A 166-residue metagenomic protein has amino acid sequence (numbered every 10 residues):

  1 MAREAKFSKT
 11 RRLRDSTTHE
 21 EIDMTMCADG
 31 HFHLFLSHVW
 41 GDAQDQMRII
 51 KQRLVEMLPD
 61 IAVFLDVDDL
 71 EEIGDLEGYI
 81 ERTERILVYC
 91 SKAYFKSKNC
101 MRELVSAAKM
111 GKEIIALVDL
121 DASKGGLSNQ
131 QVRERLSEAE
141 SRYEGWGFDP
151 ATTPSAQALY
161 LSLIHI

Functional and structural regions predicted by a protein language model:
M1-Y94, K98-L127, R142-P154: Conserved N-terminal substructure of TIR/SEFIR domains
R82, V132-L136: Short, hinge-like loop/turn segments at secondary-structure boundaries
I164-I166: Conserved small/polar residues in nucleotide/adenosyl-binding loops
